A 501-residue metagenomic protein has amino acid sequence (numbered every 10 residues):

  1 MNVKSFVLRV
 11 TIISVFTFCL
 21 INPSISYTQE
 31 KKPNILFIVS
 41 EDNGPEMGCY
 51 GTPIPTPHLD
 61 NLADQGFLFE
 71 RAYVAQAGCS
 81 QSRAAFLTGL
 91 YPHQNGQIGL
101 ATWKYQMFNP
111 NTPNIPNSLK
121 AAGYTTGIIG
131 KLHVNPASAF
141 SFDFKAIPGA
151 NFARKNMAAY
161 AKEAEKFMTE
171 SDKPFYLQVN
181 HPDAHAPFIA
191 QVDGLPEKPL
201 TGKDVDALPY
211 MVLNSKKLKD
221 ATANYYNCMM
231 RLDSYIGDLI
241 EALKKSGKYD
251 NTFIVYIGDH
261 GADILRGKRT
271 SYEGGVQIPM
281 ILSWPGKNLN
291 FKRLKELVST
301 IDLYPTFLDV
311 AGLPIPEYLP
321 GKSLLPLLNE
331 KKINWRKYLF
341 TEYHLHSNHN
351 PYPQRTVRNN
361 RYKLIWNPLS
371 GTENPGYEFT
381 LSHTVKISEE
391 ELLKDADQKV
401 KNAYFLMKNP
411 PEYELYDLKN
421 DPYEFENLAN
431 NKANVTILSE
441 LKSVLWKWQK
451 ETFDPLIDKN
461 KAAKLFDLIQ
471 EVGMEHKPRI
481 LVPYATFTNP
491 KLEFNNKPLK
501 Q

Functional and structural regions predicted by a protein language model:
N2-F6, K464-L465: Short, basic/polar N-terminal leader/transit segment immediately after the initiator methionine
N2-K4, T11-I12, F16-F18, P23-Y413 (+3 more regions): Formylglycine-dependent sulfatase
L418-N420: Extracellular, beta-strand-rich glycan-interacting domains
L441, W448-P455: Catalytic domains of carbohydrate-active enzymes that cleave complex glycans
I457-V472: Short, charged, surface-exposed hinge/linker loops at domain edges that act as mobile lids or interdomain connectors
